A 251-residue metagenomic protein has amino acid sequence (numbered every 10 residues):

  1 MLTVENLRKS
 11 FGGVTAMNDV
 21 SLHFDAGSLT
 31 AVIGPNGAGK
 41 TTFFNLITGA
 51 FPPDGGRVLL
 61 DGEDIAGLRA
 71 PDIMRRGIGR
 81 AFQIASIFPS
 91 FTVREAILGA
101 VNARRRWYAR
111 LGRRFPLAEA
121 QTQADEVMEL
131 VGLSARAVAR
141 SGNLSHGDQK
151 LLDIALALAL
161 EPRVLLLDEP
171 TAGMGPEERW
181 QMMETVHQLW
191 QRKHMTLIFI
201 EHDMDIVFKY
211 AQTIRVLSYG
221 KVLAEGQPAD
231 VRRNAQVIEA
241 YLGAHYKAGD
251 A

Functional and structural regions predicted by a protein language model:
M1-A251: Glycine-rich phosphate-binding loops of nucleotide-dependent enzymes
